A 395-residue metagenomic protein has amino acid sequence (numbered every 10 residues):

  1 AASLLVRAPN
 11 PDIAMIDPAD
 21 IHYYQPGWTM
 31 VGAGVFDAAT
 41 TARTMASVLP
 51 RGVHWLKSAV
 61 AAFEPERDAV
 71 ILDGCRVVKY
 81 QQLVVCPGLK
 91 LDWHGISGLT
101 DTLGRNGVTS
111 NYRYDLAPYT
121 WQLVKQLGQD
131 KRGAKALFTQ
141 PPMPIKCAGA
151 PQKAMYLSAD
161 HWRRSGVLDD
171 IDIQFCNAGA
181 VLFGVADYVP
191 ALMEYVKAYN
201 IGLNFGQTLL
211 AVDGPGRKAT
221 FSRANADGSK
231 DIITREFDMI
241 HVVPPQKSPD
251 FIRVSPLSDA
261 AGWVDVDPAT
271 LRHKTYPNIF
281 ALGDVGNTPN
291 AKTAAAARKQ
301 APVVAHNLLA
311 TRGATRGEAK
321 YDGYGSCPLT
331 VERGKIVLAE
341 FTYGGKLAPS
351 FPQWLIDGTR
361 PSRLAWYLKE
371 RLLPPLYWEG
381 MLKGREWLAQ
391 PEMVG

Functional and structural regions predicted by a protein language model:
A1-H54, P142-A186, E392-V394: Beta1-alpha1 glycine-rich phosphate/pyrophosphate-binding loop at the start of Rossmann-like nucleotide-binding domains
A14-D17, A136-Q140, D172-G179, I240-H241 (+1 more regions): Extended hydrophobic secondary-structure segments that form protein cores and membrane-embedded regions
M30-G34, T102, A191-L192: Short, hinge-like loop/turn segments at secondary-structure boundaries
V53-F63, R67-V70, V78, A159 (+1 more regions): A Rossmann-like FAD-binding core segment of flavoenzymes
H54-G166, D227-K230, H241: FAD-binding core/adjacent interface of flavoenzyme oxidoreductases
D92, T102-R132, E236-K299, A310: FAD-site-proximal beta/loop scaffold in flavoenzymes
L282-V331, E340: A conserved FAD-binding loop/helix module that cradles the flavin
L338-G395: C-terminal auxiliary extensions adjacent to catalytic cores
